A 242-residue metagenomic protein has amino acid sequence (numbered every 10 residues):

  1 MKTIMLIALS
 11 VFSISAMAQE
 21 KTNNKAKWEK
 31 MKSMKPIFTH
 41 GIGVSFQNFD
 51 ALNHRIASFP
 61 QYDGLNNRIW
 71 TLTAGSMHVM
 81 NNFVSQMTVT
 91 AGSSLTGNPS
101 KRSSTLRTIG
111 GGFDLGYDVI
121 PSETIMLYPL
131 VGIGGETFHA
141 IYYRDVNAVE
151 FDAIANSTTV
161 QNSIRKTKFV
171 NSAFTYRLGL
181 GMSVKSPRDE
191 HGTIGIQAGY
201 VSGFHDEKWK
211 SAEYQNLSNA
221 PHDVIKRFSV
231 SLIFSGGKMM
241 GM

Functional and structural regions predicted by a protein language model:
M1-I4, Q19: Positively charged n-region of N-terminal signal peptides that target proteins for export
L9-M17: Hydrophobic h-region of N-terminal signal peptides that target proteins for export in Gram-negative bacteria
A18-Q19, G135: Boundary of Sec targeting at the N-terminus
Q19-N81, S235-M242: Short glycine/proline- and aromatic-enriched beta-strand/turn motifs that initiate or cap beta-hairpins
K32-H40, N81-M87, E123-P129, F174 (+2 more regions): Outer-envelope beta-barrel architecture signal
I42-V44, L72-H78, F113-Y117, V131-G135 (+3 more regions): Residues on the lipid-exposed face of transmembrane beta-strands in outer-membrane beta-barrel proteins
Q47-N66, T88-G110, E136-T175, F204-S229: Extracellular/periplasm-exposed beta-strand and loop segments of Gram-negative cell-envelope proteins, dominated by
A173, G181-M242: Predominantly the C-terminal beta-signal and adjacent terminal strand-loop region of outer-membrane beta-barrel
